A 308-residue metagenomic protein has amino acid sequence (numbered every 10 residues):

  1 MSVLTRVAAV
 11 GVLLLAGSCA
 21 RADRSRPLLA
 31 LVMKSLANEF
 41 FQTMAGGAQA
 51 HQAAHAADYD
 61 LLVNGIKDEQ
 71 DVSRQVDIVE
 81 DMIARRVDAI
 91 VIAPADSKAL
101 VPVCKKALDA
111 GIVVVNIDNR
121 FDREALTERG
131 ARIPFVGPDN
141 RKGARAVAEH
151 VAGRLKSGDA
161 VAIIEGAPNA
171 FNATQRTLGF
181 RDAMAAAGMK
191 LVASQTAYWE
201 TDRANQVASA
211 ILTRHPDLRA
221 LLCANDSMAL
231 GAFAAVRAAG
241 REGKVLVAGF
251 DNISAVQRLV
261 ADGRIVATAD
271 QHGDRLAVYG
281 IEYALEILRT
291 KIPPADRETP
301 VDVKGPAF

Functional and structural regions predicted by a protein language model:
M1-L28, I83, K105-I112: Short, low-complexity disordered leader/linker segments with a strong preference for bacterial N-terminal type II
C19, I164, P168, M184 (+1 more regions): Hinge/cleft segment of the Venus flytrap/periplasmic-binding protein
R24, Q75, F135-V161, R203-A204 (+2 more regions): Hydrophobic alpha-helical segments within soluble ligand-binding/sensing domains
A30-H51, H55, L62-D77, V87 (+4 more regions): Extracytoplasmic "Venus flytrap"
F40-A56, G143-V147, F171-K190, R203 (+2 more regions): Short, solvent-exposed amphipathic alpha-helices that sit in or adjacent to ligand/effector-binding or catalytic
L61, G111-V114, L191: Hydrophobic beta-strand scaffold residues
A89-D109, F180, V192-A193, A197-L259: Hydrophobic alpha-helical
S97, P102-K142, G153, A160 (+3 more regions): Flexible loop/hinge segments that line or gate small-molecule binding clefts
